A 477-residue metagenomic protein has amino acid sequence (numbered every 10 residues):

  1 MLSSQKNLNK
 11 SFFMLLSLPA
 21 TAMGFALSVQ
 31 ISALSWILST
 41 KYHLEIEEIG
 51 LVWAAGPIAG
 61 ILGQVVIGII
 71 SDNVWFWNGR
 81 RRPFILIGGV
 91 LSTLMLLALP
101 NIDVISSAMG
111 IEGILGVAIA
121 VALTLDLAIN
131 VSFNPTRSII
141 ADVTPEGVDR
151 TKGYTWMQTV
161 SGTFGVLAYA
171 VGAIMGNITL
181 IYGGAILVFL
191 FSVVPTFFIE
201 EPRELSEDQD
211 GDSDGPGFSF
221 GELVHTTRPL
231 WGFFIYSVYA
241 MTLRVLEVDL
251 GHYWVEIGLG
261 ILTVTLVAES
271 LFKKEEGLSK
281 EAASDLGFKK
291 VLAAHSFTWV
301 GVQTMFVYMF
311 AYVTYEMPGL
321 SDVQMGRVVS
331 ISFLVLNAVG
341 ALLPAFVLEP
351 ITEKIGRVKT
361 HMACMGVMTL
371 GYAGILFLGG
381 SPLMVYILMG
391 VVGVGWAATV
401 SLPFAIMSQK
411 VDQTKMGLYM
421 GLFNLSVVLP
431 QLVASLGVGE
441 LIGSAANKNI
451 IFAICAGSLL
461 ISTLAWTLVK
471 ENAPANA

Functional and structural regions predicted by a protein language model:
M1-S11, A108-M109, L115-A120, V131-S132 (+3 more regions): Intracellular loop-helix junctions on the cytosolic face of multi-pass helical membrane proteins
L2-P57, L243-D249, K290-A294, T298-G319: Helix-loop boundary and gating motifs at the non-cytosolic
I46-E47, G147-W156, G326-R327, V411-F423: Loop-to-transmembrane helix entry/capping segments in MFS-fold secondary transporters and related SLC/MFSD carriers
G63-N78, L343-R357, I442: Helix-to-loop junctions at the C-terminal end of transmembrane segments in multipass secondary transporters
N73-V90, E353-M365: Cytoplasmic membrane-interface "Motif A"-like loop-to-helix N-cap segments of 12-TM Major Facilitator Superfamily
L86-E112, G366-G380: C-terminal ends and interior cores of transmembrane alpha-helices in multi-pass membrane transporters/permeases
V131-T144, A398-D412: Intracellular juxtamembrane helix-capping segments at the cytosolic ends of symmetry-related transmembrane helices
K359-V400: C-terminal transmembrane helical hairpin of 12-TM major facilitator-type secondary transporters
